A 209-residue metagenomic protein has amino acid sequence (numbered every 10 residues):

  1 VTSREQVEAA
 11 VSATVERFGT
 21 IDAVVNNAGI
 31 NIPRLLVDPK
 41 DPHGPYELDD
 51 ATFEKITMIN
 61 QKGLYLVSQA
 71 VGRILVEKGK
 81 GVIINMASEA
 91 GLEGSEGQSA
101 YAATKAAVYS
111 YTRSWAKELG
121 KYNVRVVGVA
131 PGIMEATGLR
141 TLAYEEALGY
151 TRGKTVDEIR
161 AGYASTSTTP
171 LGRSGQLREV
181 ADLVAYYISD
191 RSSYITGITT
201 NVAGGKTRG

Functional and structural regions predicted by a protein language model:
V1-A10, D50: The beta1-alpha1 cofactor-binding region of Rossmann-like NAD(H)/NADP(H)-dependent oxidoreductases
L35-E54, S165: Substrate-binding pocket helix/loop in short-chain dehydrogenase/reductase
S68, T104, T112: Active-site helix of classical SDR
R73, K117-E118, S193: Alpha-helical segment proximal to the catalytic Tyr-Lys
S88: Residue(s) in the substrate-gating loop at a strand-loop-helix junction that position the organic substrate next
E93, R173, V184-A185, T196-G209: Short C-terminal tail/terminal secondary-structure segment of NAD(P)H-dependent dehydrogenase/reductase domains
G120-R125, I195-G197: Short, small/polar-rich loop/turn modules that mediate ligand/substrate recognition or access, typified
